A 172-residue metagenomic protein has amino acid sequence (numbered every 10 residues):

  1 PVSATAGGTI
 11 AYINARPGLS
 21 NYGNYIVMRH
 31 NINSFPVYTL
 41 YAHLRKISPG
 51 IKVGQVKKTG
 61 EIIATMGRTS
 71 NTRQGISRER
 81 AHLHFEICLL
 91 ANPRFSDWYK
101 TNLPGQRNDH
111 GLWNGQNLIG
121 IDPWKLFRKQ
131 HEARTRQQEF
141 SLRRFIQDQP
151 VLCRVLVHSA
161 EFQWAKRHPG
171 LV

Functional and structural regions predicted by a protein language model:
T5-S48, I76-H82: Zn2+-dependent peptidoglycan hydrolase active-site motif and core
G8-I10, I51-M66: A structural signal for short beta-strand/turn segments enriched in small hydrophobics and glycine
R16-P17, I63-A64, T69-N71: Short, charged beta-turn/beta-strand-edge "cap" motif at the junction between a beta-strand and an adjacent loop
G18, P49, N71, N92: Conserved protein kinase catalytic core
R29-N31, T65, C88-L90: Short glycine-rich beta-strand segments
Y38-S48, R68-Q74, P104-H110: Short helix/strand-bridging catalytic loops that position acidic/His residues to coordinate divalent metals and engage
K52, G75-V172: Acidic, glycine-rich catalytic/binding loops that coordinate metals and/or anionic ligands
